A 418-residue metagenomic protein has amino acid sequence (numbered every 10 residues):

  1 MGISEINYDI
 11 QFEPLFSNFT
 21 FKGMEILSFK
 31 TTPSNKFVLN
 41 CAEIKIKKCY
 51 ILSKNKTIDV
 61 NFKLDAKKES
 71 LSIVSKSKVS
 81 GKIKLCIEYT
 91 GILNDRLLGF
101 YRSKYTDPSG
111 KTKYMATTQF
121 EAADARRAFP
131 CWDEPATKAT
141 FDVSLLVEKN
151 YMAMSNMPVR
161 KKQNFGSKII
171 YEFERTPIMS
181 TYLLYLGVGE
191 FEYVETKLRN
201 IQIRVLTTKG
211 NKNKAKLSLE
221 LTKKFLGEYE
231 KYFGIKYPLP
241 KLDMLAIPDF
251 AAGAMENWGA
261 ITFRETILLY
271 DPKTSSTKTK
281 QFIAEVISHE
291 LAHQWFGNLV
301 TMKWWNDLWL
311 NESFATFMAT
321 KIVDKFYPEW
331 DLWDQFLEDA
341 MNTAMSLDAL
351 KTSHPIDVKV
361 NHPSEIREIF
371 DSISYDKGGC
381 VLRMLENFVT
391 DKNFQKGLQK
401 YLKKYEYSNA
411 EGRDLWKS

Functional and structural regions predicted by a protein language model:
M1-M244, T266, D271, F370-I373 (+3 more regions): Acidic/His-enriched low-complexity segments
F173, R199-S418: Hydrophobic alpha-helical and helix-loop surface patches within well-folded domains that function as non-catalytic
